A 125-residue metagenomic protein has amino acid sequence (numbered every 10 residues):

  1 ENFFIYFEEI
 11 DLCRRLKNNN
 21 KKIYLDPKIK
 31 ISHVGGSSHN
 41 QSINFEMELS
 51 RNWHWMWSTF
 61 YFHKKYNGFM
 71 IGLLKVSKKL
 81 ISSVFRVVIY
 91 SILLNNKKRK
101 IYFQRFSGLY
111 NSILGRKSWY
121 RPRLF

Functional and structural regions predicted by a protein language model:
E1-N2, E48: A generic structural signal for short
N2-F3, N20: Conserved functional loop/turn residues at catalytic and ligand-binding sites
F3-L12: Conserved glycosyltransferase catalytic-site signature
E9, W55-T59, R105: Alpha-helical packing segments of well-folded alpha/beta enzyme cores
D11-L12, N67, I71, S107 (+1 more regions): Short linear sequence elements within intrinsically disordered, low-complexity coil regions
R14, N18-L94: Active-site-adjacent helix/loop segment of glycosyltransferases that harbors family-specific signature motifs
L94-F125: Membrane-interface aromatic/basic loop that binds lipid-linked glycans or pyrophosphate carriers, typified by
